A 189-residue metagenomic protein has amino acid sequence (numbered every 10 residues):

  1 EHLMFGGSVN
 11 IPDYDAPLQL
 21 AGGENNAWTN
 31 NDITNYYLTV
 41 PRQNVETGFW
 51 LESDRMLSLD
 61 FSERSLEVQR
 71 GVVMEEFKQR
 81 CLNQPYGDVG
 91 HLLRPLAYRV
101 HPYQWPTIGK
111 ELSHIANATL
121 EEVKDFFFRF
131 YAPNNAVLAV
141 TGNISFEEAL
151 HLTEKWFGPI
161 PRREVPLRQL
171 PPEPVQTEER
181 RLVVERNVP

Functional and structural regions predicted by a protein language model:
F5-V9, L57-S62, F146-E147, W156-V165: Bacterial peptidoglycan biogenesis and beta-lactam-recognition machinery
G6-S8, T39-R70: M16/insulysin-pitrilysin zinc metalloprotease superfamily fold
V9-N44, R80-N135, P159-P189: Non-catalytic beta-strand/loop surface segments
Y36, E52, V73, V123 (+1 more regions): Divalent metal-coordination and catalytic microenvironments
L38-V40, V140-I144: Short beta-strand-to-loop capping motifs
W50-D54, L150-F157: Short amphipathic alpha-helices in soluble, non-transmembrane regions that often serve as interface/regulatory elements
R64-G71, Q84-L92, I144, H151: Non-catalytic accessory/assembly modules
